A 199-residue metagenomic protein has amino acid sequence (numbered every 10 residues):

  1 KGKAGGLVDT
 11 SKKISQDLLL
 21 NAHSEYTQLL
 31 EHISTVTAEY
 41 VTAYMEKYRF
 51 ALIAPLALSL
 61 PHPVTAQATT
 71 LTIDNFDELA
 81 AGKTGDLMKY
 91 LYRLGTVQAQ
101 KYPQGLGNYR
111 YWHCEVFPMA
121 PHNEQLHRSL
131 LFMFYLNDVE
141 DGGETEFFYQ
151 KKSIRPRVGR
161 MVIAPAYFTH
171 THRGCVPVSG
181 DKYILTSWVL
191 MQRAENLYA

Functional and structural regions predicted by a protein language model:
K1-L131, L136-M161, T169-A199: Fe(II)/2-oxoglutarate oxygenase catalytic core
